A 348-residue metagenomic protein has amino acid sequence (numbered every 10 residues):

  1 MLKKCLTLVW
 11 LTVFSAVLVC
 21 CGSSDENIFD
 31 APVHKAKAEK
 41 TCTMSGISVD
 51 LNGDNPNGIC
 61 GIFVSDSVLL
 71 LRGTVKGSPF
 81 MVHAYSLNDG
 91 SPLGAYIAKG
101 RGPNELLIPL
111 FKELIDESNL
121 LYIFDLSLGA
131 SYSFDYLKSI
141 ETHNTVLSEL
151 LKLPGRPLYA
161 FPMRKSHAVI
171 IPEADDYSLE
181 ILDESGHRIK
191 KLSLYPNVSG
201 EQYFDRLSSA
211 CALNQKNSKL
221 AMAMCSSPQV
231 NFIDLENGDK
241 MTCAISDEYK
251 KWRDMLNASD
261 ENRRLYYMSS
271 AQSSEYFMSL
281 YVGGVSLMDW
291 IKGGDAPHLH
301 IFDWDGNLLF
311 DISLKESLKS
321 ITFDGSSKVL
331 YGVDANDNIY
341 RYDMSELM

Functional and structural regions predicted by a protein language model:
V17-C20: C-terminal motif of bacterial Sec signal peptides marking the signal peptidase cleavage site
D30-N57, W304-N307: A short helix->beta-strand "capping" segment at the edge of beta-propeller domains
S48-M81, Y276-G284: Beta-strand-rich domains and repeat architectures in extracellular enzymes and scaffolds, especially beta-propellers
P56-G61, N104-E113, K152-R164, Y203-C211 (+2 more regions): Repeated scaffold domains used in trafficking and secretory/extracellular systems, primarily beta-propellers
A84-S86, L182, K292-G306: Beta-propeller blade signature
S91-N119, L126, V198-Q202, K315-K319: Blade-loop segments of beta-propeller domains
G102-E105, Y249-A258, W304-G325: Conserved blade-ending motifs and adjacent loop-strand segments that build the rim/top face of beta-propeller domains
D260-I301: Loop/turn-rich, solvent-exposed surfaces of beta-rich toroidal or solenoidal domains
